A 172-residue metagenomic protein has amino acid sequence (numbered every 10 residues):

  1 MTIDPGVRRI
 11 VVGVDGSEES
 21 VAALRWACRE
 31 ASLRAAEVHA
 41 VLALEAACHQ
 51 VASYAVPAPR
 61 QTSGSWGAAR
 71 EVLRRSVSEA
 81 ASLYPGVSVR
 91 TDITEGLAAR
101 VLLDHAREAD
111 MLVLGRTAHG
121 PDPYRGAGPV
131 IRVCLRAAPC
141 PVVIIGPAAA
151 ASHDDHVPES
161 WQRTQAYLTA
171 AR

Functional and structural regions predicted by a protein language model:
M1-P5, E19, E79-L112, A149-R163 (+1 more regions): Structural beta-alpha unit
T2-P59, A137, P147, Q162-R172: Small/aliphatic-rich secondary-structure junction motif
D15, V77, T117: Short glycine-/small-residue-rich Rossmann-like dinucleotide-binding loops
H39-V41, R90-T94, V143-I145: General small-molecule cofactor/ligand-binding pocket signal
A58-E71: A short acidic, glycine-rich active-site loop that binds or catalyzes chemistry on phosphate/adenosine moieties
M111-V133, A151-S152: Glycine-rich, Arg-bearing micro-motifs that act as flexible, cationic patches
V130, A138-P139: Short, structured coil segments at secondary-structure junctions
C140-A151: Short, flexible loop segments at boundaries between secondary-structure elements
